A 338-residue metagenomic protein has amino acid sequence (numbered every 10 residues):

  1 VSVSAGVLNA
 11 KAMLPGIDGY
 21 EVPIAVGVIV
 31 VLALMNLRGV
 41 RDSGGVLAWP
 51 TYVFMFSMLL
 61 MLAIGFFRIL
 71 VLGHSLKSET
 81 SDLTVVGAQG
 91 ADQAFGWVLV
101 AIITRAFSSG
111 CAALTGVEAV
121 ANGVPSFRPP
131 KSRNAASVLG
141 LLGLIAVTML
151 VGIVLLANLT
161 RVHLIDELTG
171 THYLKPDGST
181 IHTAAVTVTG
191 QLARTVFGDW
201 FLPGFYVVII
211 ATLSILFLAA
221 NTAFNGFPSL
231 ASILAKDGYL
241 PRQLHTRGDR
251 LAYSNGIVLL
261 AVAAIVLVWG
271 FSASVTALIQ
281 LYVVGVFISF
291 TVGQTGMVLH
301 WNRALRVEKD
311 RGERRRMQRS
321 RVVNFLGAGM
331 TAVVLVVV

Functional and structural regions predicted by a protein language model:
V1-I29, L34, L213, F217-L230 (+1 more regions): Hydrophobic transmembrane alpha-helices that form the core helical bundles of multi-pass secondary transporters
L8-G16, L32-G39, K77-S78, F127 (+3 more regions): Transmembrane helix-loop junctions at the membrane interface of multipass transporters and ion channels
G19-V26, S126-M149, S232-W269, R316-L326: Loop-to-transmembrane helix boundary motifs in multi-pass membrane proteins
I24, L32-V71, L139-L142, I279-V292 (+2 more regions): Membrane-interface loop-to-helix entry segments
Y52, S57-A113, E167, T171-K175: Helix-loop-helix junctions that connect adjacent transmembrane segments in multi-pass membrane transporters
F66-K77, L139-G190: Extracellular/periplasmic helix-exit of transmembrane alpha-helices
L83, Q243-N255, F290-V336: C-terminal membrane-solvent junction of multi-pass transporters and transport-like membrane proteins
V86-S132, A136-S137, G204, V208-A219: Hydrophobic, membrane-embedded alpha-helices of multi-pass small-molecule transporters
